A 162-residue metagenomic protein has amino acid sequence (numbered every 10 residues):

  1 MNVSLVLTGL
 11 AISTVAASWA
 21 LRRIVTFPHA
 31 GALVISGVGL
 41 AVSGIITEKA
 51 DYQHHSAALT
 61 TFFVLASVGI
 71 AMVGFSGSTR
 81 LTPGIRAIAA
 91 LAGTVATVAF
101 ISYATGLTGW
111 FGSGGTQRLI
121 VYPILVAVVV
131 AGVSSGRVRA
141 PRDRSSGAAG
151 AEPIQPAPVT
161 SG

Functional and structural regions predicted by a protein language model:
M1-L10: Interfacial helix-start motif at the membrane-water boundary
L7, T61-L65, T116-I124: Membrane-embedded alpha-helical segments of multi-pass membrane proteins, especially the transmembrane helices
S18-P28, S76-R86: Membrane-interface helix-boundary motifs at transmembrane edges
F27-L33, S56-F62, R86-A89: Cytoplasmic-side transmembrane-helix entry/capping segments in multi-pass membrane proteins
P28-G44, L91-I101: Small-polar-interrupted transmembrane alpha-helices in polytopic inner-membrane proteins
S36-S78: Membrane-proximal helix-loop-helix units in multi-pass membrane proteins
S78-G162: Terminal transmembrane helical module of multi-pass membrane proteins
